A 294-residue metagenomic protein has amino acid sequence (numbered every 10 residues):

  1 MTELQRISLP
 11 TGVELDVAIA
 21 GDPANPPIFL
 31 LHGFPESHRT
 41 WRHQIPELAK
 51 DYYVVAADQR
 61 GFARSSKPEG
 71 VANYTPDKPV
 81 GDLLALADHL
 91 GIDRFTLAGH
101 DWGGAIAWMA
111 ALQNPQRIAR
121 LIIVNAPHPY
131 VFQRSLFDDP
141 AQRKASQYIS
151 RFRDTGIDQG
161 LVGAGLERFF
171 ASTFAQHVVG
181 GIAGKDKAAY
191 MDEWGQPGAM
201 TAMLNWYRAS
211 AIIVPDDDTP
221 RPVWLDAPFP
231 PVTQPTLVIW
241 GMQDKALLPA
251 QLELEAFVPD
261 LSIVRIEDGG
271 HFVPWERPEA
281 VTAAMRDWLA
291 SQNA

Functional and structural regions predicted by a protein language model:
M1-F29, A49-Y53, I92-D93, P259 (+1 more regions): Alpha/beta-hydrolase fold catalytic core
T2, L15, P27, V55 (+5 more regions): Flexible "cap/lid" subdomain of the alpha/beta-hydrolase fold that forms the substrate-access gate
P10-G12, P23, R60, M242 (+1 more regions): Short, solvent-exposed coil/turn elements at secondary-structure transition points
A18-S66: Conserved HGGG/HGGXW glycine-rich cap/lid loop of the alpha/beta-hydrolase fold
S37-H38, A105, G269-G270: A short, glycine- and basic residue-enriched loop/turn that sits immediately adjacent to a domain's principal
R39-R42, P46, G81, W108 (+3 more regions): Surface-exposed alpha-helical interface segments used for non-catalytic interactions
G269-P278, T282: Catalytic histidine-centered segment of alpha/beta-hydrolase-like enzymes
